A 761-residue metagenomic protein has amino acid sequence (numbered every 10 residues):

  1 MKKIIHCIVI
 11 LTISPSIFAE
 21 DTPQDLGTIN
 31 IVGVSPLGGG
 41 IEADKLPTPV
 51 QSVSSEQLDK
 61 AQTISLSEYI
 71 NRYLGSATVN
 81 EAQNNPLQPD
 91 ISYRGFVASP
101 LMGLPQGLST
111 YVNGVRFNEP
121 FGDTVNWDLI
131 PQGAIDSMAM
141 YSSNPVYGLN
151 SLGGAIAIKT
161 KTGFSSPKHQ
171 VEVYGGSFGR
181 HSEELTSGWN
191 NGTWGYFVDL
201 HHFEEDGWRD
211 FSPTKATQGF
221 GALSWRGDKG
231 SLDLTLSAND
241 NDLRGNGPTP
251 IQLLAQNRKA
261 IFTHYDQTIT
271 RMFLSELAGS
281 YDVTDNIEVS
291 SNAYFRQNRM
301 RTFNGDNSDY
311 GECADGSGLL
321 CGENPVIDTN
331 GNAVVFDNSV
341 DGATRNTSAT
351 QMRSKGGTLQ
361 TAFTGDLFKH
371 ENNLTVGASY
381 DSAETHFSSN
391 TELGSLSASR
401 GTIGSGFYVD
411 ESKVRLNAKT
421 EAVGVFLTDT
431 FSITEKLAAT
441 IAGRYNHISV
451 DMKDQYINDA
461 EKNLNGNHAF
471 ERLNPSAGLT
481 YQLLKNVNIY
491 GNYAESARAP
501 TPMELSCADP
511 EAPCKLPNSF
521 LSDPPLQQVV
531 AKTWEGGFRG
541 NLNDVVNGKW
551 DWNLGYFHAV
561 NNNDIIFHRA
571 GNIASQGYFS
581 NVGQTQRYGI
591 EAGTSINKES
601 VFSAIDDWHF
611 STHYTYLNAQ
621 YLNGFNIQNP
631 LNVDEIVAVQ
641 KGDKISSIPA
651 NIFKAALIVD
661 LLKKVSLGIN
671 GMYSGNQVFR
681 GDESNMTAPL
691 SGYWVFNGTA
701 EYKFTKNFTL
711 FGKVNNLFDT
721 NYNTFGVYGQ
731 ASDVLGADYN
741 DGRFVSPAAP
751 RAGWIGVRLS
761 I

Functional and structural regions predicted by a protein language model:
N71-V115, E119: Extracytoplasmic beta-strand/coil segments of soluble accessory domains associated with Gram-negative outer-membrane
F117-E119, D128-E172, S760: A beta-strand signature from Gram-negative outer-membrane beta-barrel systems, especially the internal plug domain
Q170, G175-E204, R209-N246, Y265-E288 (+5 more regions): Transmembrane beta-barrel wall of Gram-negative outer-membrane proteins
S231-D233, T270-Q455, N553, G589 (+2 more regions): Face-selective signature of the C-terminal outer-membrane beta-barrel domain
D282, E288-D306, Q482, N488-A494 (+4 more regions): Membrane-embedded beta-barrel scaffold of Gram-negative outer-membrane proteins
M352, E371-A383, V414-A559, A656-L662 (+2 more regions): Structural signature of Gram-negative outer-membrane beta-barrels, strongest in the C-terminal barrel of TonB-dependent
Q360-F363, T434-E435, A439, V546-N562 (+1 more regions): Gram-negative outer-membrane beta-barrel transporters
A497, M672-D682, E701-I761: C-terminal beta-signal and adjacent terminal beta-strands/loops of Gram-negative outer-membrane beta-barrel proteins
